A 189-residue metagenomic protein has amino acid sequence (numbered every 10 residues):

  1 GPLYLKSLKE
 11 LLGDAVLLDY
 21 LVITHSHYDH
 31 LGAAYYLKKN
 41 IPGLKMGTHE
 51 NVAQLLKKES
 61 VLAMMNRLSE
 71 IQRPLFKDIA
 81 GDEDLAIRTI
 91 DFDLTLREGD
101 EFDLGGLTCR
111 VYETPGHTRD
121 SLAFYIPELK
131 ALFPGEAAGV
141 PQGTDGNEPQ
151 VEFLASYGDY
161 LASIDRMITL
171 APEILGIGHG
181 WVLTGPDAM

Functional and structural regions predicted by a protein language model:
G1-V16, A123-E136: Conserved beta-strand hairpin/beta-sheet module of binuclear metal-dependent hydrolase folds, prominently
P2-L3, K9-E101: Active-site HxH/HxHxD metal-binding segment of metal-dependent hydrolases
K6-K9, K39, A162-T169: Surface-exposed alpha-helical segments enriched in charged/polar residues
L8-L12, P74-F76, E136-P141, P149: Short amphipathic alpha-helical segments, especially helix-boundary/capping motifs
L11-V16, F102-L107, P127, T169-L170: Glycine-rich phosphate-binding loop signature in dinucleotide/nucleotide-binding domains
F92, D100, G105-R110, D120: Short beta-strand or tight-loop elements that sit immediately N-terminal to catalytic metal-binding acidic residues
T108-D187: Metallo-beta-lactamase
